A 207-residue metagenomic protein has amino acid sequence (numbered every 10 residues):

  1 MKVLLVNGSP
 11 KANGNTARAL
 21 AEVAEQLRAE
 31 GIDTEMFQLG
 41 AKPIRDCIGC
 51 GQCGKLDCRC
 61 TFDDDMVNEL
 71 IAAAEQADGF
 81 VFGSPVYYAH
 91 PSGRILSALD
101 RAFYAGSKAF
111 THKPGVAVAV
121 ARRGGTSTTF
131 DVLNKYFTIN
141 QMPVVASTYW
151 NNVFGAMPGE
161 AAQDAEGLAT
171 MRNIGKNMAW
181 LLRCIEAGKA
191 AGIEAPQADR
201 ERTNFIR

Functional and structural regions predicted by a protein language model:
M1-A105, A161-R207: N-terminal beta1-alpha1-beta2 submodule of the flavodoxin-like/Rossmannoid cofactor-binding fold
P43-D46, G124-T126, M157: A short beta-to-alpha transition loop/helix N-cap that caps and shapes the active-site region
G93-R94, Y104-V153, A165-T170: Short, glycine-/small-residue-rich phosphate/pyrophosphate-handling segment
V153-A161: A short acidic, helix-capping loop that chelates divalent metal ions and anchors anionic groups
